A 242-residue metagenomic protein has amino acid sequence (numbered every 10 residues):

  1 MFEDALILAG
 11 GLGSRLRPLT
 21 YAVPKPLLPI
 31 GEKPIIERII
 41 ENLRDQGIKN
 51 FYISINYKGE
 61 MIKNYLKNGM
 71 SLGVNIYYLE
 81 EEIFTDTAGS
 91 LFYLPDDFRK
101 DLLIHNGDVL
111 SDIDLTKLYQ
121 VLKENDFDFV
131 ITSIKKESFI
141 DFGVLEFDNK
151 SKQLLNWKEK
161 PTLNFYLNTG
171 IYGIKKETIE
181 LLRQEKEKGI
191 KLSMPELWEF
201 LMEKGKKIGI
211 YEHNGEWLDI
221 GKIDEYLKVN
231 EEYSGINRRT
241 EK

Functional and structural regions predicted by a protein language model:
F2-E60: N-terminal glycine-rich phosphate-binding loop and ensuing alpha1 helix
D4, K49-F51, N75, D128-F129 (+1 more regions): Residues at the starts of beta-strands that form the adenosine-phosphate
I7, I53, I104, F129-T132 (+1 more regions): Structural beta-sheet core signal
L27, L145-F147, I210: A structural signal for short hydrophobic beta-strand segments in well-ordered beta-sheet cores
E41, F92, E199: Active-site phosphate/pyrophosphate- and oxyanion-stabilizing loops and adjacent acidic/basic residues in soluble
N56, L79-E81, T132, W157 (+1 more regions): Conserved beta-strand termini and adjacent loop/short-helix elements that scaffold enzyme active sites in alpha/beta
K63, K67-N149, G173, R183: Conserved beta-loop-beta/alpha segment of the NTase-like Rossmann-fold superfamily that binds/positions NTPs
L102-L103, L110, T116-K123, E137-F139 (+1 more regions): Catalytic-core segments of class I nucleotidyltransferases/pyrophosphorylases that form NMP-activated intermediates
